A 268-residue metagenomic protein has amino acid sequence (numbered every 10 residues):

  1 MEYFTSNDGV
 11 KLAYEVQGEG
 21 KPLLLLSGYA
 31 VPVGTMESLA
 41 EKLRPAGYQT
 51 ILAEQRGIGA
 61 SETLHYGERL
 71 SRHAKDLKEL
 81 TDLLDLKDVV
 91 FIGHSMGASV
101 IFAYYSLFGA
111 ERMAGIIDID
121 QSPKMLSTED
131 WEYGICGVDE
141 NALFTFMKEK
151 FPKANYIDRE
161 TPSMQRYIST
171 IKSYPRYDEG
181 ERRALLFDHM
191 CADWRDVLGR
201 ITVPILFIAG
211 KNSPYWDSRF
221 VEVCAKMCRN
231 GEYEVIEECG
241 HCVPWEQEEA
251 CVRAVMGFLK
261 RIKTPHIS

Functional and structural regions predicted by a protein language model:
M1-L23, P45-Y48, K87, S173 (+2 more regions): Alpha/beta-hydrolase fold catalytic core
V10-E62: Conserved HGGG/HGGXW glycine-rich cap/lid loop of the alpha/beta-hydrolase fold
T35-E37, S61-G67, T128-E129, S218-R219: Conserved catalytic-core motifs of eukaryotic protein kinase domains, centered on the activation segment
P45, L52-I92, M96, R253: Active-site loop/oxyanion-hole signature of alpha/beta-hydrolase fold enzymes
F102-S106, R112-T145: Flexible "cap/lid" loop of the alpha/beta hydrolase fold
S127-T128, L143-R200: Conserved alpha/beta-hydrolase catalytic His-Asp/Glu region
I205-C239, W245: Conserved loop-alpha-helix segment in the C-terminal half of the alpha/beta-hydrolase fold that carries the catalytic
G231-S268: Catalytic active-site module of serine/aspartate enzymes centered on a nucleophile-bearing elbow/loop
